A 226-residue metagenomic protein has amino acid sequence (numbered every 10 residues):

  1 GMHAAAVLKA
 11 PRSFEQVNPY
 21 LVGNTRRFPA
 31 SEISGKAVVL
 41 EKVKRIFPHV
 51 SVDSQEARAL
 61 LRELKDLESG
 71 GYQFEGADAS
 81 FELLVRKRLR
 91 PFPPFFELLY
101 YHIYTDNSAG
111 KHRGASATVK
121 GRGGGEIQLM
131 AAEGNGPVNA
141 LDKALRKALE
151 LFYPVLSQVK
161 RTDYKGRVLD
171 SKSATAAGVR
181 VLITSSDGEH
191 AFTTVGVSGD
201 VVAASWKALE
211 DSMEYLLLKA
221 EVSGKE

Functional and structural regions predicted by a protein language model:
G1-G124, S171-G178: A mid-to-C-terminal "edge-of-domain" accessory segment
G35, E56, A77-S80, E133-A140 (+1 more regions): Short amphipathic alpha-helical segments
F47, S51-Q55, L151-R161, L216-G224: Glycine-rich phosphate/pyrophosphate-binding loops and their adjacent beta-strand/loop elements at enzyme active sites
G114, G123-D170: Small-residue-enriched alpha-helical segments and adjacent helix-cap loops that form tight helix-helix packing
R122-G125, S186-G188: Short acidic-glycine loop/turn motifs at beta-strand connectors
Q128, A132, G188-K225: Mixed-charge, glycine-accented linear interaction segment located at domain edges/termini
K165-V195: A structural-propensity feature for long, helix-poor, extended segments
